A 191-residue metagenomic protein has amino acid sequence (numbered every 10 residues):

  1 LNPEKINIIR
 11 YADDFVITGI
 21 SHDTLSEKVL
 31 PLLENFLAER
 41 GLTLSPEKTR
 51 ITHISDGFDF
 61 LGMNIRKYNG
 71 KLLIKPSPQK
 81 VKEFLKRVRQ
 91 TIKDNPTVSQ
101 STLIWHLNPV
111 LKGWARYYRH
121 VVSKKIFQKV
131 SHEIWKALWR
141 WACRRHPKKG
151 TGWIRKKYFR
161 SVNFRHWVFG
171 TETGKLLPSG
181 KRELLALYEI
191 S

Functional and structural regions predicted by a protein language model:
L1-S191: Non-catalytic terminal/accessory segments
